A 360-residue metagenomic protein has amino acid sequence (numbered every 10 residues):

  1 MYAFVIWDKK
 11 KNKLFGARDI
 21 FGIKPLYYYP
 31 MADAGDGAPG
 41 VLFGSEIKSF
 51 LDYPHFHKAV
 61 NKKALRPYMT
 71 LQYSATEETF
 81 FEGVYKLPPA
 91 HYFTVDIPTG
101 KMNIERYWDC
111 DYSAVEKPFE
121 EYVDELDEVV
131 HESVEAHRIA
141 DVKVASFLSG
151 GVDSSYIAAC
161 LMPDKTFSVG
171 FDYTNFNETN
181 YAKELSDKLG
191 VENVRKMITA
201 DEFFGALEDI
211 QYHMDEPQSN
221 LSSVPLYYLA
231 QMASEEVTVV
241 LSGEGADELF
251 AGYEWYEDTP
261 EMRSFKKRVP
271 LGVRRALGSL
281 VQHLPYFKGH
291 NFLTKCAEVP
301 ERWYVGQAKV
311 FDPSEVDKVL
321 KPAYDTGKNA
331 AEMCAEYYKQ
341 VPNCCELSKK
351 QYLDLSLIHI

Functional and structural regions predicted by a protein language model:
Y2-I6: A short, Trp-centered hydrophobic/proline-enriched beta-strand micro-motif
W7-E120: N-terminal segments that mediate ammonia production and transfer in glutamine-dependent amidotransferase systems
K10-A17, I23-D33, I97, C110-L347 (+1 more regions): ATP-dependent adenylate-handling active sites, centered on carboxylate activation for C-N bond formation
